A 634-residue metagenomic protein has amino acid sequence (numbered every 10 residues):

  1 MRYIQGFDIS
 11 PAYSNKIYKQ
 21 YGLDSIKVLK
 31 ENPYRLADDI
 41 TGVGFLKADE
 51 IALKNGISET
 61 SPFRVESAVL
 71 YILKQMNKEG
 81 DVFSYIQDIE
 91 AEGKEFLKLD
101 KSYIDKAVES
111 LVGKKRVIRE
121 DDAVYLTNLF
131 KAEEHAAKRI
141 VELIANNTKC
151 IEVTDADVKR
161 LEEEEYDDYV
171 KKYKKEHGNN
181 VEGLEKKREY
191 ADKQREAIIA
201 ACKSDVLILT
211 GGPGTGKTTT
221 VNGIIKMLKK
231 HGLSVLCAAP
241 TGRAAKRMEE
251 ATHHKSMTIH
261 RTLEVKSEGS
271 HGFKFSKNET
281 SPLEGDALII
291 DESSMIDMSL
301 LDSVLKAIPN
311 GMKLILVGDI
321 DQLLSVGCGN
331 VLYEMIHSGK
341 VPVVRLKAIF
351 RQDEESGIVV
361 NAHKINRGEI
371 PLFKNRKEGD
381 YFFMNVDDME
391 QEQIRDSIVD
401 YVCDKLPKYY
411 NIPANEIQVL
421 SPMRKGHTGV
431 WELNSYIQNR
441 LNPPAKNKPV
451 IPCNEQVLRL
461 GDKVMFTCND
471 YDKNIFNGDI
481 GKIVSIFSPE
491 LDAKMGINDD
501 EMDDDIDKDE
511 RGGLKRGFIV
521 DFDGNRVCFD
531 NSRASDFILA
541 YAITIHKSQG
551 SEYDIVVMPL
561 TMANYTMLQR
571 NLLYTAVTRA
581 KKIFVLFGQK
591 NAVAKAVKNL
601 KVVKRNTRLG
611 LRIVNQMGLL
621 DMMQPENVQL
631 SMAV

Functional and structural regions predicted by a protein language model:
M1-Y173, H177, M632-V634: Accessory, non-ATPase domains that flank or precede helicase/AAA+ motor cores in DNA-metabolism machines
K171-H177, K186-K203: N-terminal pre-P-loop "Q-motif" helix
E196-I198, K203-R376: ASCE P-loop NTPase helicase motor core
S270-H271, N439-V450, A534-A540: Short, structured beta-strand/loop micro-motifs enriched in basic residues and often containing a Trp
L283, P309, V457-L460, F476 (+1 more regions): Residue-level recognition of short, solvent-exposed, well-ordered loop/turn junctions that link secondary-structure
L288, L314, V464, G481 (+1 more regions): Generic structural signal for buried aliphatic residues
I320-M465, D470-K473, A493, I497 (+1 more regions): Conserved helicase motor core of P-loop NTPases
R367, N477-V634: C-terminal accessory regions
